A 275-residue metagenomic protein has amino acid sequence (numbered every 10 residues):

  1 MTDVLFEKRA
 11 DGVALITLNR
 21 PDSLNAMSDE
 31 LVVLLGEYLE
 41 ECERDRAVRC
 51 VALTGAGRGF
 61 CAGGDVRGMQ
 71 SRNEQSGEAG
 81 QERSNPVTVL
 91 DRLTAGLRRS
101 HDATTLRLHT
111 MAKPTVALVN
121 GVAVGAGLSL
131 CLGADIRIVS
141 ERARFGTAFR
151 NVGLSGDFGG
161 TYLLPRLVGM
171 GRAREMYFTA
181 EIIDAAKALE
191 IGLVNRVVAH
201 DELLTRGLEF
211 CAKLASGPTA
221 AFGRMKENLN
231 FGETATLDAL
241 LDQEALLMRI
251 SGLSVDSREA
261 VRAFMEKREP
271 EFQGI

Functional and structural regions predicted by a protein language model:
M1-A56, Q70: Conserved CoA-thioester-binding segment of acyl-CoA-metabolizing enzymes
I16, R20, L34-L35, L53 (+7 more regions): Terminal peptide-recognition signature
E30-L34, S100, R107, R206 (+3 more regions): Charged catalytic carboxylate motif
G55-R107, G153: Glycine- (often His-adjacent) and acidic-residue-rich active-site loop that binds/positions the CoA thioester
L93, N151, E233, L247: Localized chelating/binding microdomains that coordinate divalent metal ions or stabilize phosphate-bearing
L106-F222, R249-R262, R268, I275: Crotonase-fold acyl-CoA enzyme core
K226-A235: Short, charged, surface-exposed hinge/linker loops at domain edges that act as mobile lids or interdomain connectors
